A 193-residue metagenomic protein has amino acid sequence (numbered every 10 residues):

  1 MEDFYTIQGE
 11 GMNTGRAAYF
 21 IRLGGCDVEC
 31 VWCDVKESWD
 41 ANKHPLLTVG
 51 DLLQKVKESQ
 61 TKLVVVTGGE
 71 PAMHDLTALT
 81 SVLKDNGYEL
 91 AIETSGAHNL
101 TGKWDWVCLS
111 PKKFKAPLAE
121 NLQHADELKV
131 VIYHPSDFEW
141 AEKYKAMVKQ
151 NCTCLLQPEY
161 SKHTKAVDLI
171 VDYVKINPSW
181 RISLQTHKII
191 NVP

Functional and structural regions predicted by a protein language model:
M1, A17-A18, G24, E29-W104: Conserved Radical SAM active-site core
M1-A17: Short, charged low-complexity linear segments at domain edges
Y5-T6, Y19, E93, K115: Preference for short coil/turn "hinge" residues that link or interrupt alpha-helices
I7-Q8, R22-L23, V35, N42 (+3 more regions): Generic signature of intrinsically disordered, low-complexity segments enriched in small/polar residues
A72-P193: Conserved AdoMet/S-adenosylmethionine-binding subsite of the radical SAM
